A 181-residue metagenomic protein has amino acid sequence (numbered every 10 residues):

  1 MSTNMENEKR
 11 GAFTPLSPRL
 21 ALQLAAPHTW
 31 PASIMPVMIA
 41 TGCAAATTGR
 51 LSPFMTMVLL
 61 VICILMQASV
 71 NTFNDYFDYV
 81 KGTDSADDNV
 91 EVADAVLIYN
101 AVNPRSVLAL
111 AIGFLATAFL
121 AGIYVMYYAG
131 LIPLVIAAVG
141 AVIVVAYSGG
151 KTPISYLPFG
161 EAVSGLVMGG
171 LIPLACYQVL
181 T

Functional and structural regions predicted by a protein language model:
S2-F54, V58, I62: Topogenic membrane-insertion module of multi-pass membrane proteins
S2-P18, Y76-A101: Cytosolic, membrane-interface loops and tails of multi-pass inner-membrane proteins
T14, D94-A95, Y99-T181: Intramembrane alpha-helical segments
A25, D78, E161: Residue-level signal for inorganic ion chemistry
V37-I39, T48-Y76, V135-V145: Membrane-embedded alpha-helical segments that form the functional core of polytopic membrane enzymes, especially those
I39, C43, T47, S69-F73 (+2 more regions): Alpha-helical membrane-inserting segments
A45-R50, Y76, V80, D84 (+3 more regions): Membrane-interface elements of multi-pass transporters and channels
